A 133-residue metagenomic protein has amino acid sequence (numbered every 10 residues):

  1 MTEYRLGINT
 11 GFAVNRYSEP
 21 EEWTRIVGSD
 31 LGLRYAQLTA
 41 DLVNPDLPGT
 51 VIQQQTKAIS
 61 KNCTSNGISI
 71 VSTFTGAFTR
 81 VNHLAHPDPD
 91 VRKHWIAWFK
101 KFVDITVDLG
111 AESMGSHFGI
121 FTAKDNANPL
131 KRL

Functional and structural regions predicted by a protein language model:
M1-T2, E22-G32, T50-T73, K101-G110: Acidic (Asp/Glu)-rich catalytic clusters
T2-R5, A36-A40, T79-H83, F121-A123: A short alpha-helix capping/helix-coil boundary motif
Y4-T10, R34-L38, I70-T75, M114-S116: Hydrophobic faces of well-ordered beta-strands that scaffold small-molecule active sites in alpha/beta enzyme cores
N9-N15, T39-V43, T75-F78, G119-F121: Active-site beta-loop-alpha junctions enriched in small/polar residues
V14-S18, G49-T50: Active-site glycine- and acidic-residue-rich loops that bind and position anionic ligands or nucleotide-like cofactors
E22-R25, N62-S65, N82-L133: Active-site acidic/histidine proton-transfer and metal-coordination neighborhood in alpha/beta enzyme cores
Q37-C63, F118-D125: Glycine-rich, proline-tolerant flexible connector loops at the mouths of alpha/beta enzymes
N44-L47, V71, T79-L84: Short active-site-adjacent helix-start/loop capping segments
